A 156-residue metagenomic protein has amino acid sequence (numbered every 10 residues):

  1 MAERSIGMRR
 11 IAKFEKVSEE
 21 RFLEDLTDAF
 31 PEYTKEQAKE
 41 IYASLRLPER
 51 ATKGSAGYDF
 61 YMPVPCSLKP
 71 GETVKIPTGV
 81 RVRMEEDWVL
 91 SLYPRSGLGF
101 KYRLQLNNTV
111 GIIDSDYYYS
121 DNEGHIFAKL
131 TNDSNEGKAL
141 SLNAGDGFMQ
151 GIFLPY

Functional and structural regions predicted by a protein language model:
M1-Y156: DUTPase catalytic domain/fold
